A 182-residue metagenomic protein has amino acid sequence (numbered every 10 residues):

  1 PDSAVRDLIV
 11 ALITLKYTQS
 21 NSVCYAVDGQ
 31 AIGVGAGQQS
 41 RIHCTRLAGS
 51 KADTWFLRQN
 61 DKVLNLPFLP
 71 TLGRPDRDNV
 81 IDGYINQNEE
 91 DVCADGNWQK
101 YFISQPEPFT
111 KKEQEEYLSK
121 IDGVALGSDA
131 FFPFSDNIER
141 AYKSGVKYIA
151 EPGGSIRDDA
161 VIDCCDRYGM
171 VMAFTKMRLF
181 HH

Functional and structural regions predicted by a protein language model:
P1-N21: Short, basic/aromatic recognition patches
T14-Y17, Y25, E115-L118: Short, conserved, surface-exposed binding loops centered on an aromatic residue
N21-G29: Short beta-strand scaffold segments in enzyme catalytic cores
Q39-H182: Feature captures the catalytic cores and cofactor-binding loops of soluble hydro-lyases/lyases that act on carboxylate
